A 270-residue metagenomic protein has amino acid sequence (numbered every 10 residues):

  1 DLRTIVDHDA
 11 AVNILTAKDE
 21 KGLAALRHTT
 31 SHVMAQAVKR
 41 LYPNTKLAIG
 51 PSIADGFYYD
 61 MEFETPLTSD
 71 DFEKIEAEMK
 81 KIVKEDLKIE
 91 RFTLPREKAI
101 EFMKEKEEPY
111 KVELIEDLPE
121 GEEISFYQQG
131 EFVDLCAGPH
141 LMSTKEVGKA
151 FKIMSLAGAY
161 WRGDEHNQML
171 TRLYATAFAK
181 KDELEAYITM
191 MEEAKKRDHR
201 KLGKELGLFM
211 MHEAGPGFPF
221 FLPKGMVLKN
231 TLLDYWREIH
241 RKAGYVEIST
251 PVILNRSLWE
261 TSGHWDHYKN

Functional and structural regions predicted by a protein language model:
R3-A25, K46-G50, Y58-N270: Auxiliary tRNA-acceptor-end handling modules of aminoacyl-tRNA synthetases
A37-K39, H140: Short active-site loop/helix that positions an aromatic residue
K39-R40, R241: Short polybasic/polar patches that bind polyanions
A54: NTP-dependent nucleotidyl-transfer catalytic core
